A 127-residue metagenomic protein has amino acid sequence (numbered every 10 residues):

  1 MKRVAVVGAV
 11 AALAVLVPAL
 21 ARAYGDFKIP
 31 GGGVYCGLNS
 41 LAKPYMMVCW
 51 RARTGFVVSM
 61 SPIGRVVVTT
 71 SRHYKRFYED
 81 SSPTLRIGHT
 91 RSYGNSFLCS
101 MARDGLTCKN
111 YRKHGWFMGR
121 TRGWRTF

Functional and structural regions predicted by a protein language model:
M1-V4: Positively charged n-region of N-terminal signal peptides that target proteins for export
V7-V15: Bacterial N-terminal signal peptides
V17-A23: Sec/Tat signal peptide C-region and signal peptidase I cleavage site
A23, I87-Y93: Beta-sandwich interaction modules
G25-G31: N-terminal segment immediately downstream of the Sec signal-peptide cleavage site in secreted/extracellular proteins
G31-F56, Y93-Y111: Extracellular/lumenal glycan-associated surfaces
M46-I87, G115, G119-F127: A low-complexity, Ser/Thr/Gly/Pro-enriched, surface-exposed linker/loop concept that marks segments flanking
